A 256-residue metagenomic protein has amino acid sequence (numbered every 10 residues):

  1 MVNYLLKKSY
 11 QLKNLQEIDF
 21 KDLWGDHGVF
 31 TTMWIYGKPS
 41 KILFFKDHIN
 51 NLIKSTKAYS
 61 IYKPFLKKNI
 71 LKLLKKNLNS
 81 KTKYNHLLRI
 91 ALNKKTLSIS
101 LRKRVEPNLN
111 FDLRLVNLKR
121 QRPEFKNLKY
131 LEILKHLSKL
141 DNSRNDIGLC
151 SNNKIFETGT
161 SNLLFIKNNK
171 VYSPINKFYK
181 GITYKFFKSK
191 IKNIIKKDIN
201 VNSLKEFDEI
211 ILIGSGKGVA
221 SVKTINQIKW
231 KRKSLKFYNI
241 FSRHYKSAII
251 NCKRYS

Functional and structural regions predicted by a protein language model:
M1-K76, N93-S256: Helix-start/capping segments and mature chain N-termini
L78-H86, N142: Short secondary-structure junctions
R89: Dinucleotide-binding Rossmann-like beta1-alpha1 core, especially the glycine-rich loop that anchors the ADP
